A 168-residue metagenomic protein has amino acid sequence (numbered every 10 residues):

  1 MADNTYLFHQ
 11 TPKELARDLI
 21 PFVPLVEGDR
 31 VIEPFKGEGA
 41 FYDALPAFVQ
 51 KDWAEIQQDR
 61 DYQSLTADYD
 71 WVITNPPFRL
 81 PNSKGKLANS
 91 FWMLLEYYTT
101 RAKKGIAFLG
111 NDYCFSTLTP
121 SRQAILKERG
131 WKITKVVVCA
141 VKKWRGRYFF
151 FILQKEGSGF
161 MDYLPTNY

Functional and structural regions predicted by a protein language model:
M1-Y168: Class I S-adenosyl-L-methionine-dependent methyltransferase catalytic core
